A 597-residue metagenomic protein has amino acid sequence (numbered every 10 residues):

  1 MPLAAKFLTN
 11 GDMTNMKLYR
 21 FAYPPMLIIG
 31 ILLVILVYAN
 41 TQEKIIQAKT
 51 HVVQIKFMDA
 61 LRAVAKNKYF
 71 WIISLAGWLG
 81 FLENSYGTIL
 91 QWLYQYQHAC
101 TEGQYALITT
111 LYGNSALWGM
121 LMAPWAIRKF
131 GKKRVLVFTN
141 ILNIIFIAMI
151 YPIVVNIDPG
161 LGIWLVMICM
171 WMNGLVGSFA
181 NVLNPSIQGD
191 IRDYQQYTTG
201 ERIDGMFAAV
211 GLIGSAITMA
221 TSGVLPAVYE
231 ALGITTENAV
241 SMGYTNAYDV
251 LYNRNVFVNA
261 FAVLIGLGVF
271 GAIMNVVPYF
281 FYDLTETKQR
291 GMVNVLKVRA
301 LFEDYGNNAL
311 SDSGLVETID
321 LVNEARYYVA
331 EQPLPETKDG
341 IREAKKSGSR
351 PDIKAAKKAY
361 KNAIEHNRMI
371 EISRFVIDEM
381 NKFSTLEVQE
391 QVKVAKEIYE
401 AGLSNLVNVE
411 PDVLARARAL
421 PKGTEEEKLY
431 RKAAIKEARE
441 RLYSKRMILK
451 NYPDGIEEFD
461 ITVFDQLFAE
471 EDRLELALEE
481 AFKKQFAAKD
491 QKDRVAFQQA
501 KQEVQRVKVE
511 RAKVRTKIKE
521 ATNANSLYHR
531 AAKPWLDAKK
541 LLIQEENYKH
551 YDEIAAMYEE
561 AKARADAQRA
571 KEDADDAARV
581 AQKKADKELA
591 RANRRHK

Functional and structural regions predicted by a protein language model:
M1-M16, M219-N255: Transmembrane alpha-helix termini and helix-breaking/packing motifs in multi-pass membrane transporters
M1-Q91, Q95-Y96, C100, G268-K436 (+8 more regions): Intracellular loop-helix junctions on the cytosolic face of multi-pass helical membrane proteins
F21, Y96-S115, W164-L165, V256-A260: Loop-to-transmembrane helix entry
A22, K132-F138: Juxtamembrane helix-start motifs in multi-pass secondary transporters
G113-L117, L121, M219-A220: Residue-level signature of mid-helix packing/kink "hotspots" within the transmembrane helices of 12-pass Major
W118-R134: Helix-to-loop junctions at the C-terminal end of transmembrane segments in multipass secondary transporters
L142-P159: C-terminal ends and interior cores of transmembrane alpha-helices in multi-pass membrane transporters/permeases
L161-N181: Hydrophobic core of transmembrane alpha-helices in multi-pass small-molecule transporters, especially MFS/SLC-type
